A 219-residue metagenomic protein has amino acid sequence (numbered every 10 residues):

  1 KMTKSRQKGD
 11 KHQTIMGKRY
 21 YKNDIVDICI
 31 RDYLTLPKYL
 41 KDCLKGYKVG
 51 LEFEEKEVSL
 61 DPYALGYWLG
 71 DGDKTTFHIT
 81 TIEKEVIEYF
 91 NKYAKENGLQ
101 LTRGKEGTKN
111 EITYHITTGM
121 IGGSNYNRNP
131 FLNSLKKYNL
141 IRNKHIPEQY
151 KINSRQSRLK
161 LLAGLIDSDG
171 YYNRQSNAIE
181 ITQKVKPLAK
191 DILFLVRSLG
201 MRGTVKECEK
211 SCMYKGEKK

Functional and structural regions predicted by a protein language model:
K1-Y214: Intein-associated homing endonuclease modules of the LAGLIDADG/DOD-type, together with closely related HINT-family
K215-K219: Short, intrinsically disordered, charge-balanced linker/junction segments flanking boundaries in proteins
